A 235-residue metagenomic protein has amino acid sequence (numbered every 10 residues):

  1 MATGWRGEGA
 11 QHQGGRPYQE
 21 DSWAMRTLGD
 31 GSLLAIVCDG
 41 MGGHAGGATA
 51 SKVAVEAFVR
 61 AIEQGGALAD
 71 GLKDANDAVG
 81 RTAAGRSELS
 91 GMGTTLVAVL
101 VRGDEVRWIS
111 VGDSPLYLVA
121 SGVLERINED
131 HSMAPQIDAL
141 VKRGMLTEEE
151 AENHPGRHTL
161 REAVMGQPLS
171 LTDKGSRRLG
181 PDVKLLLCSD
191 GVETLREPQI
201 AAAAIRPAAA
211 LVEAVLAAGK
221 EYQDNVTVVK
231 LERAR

Functional and structural regions predicted by a protein language model:
M1-R235: PP2C/PPM-type serine/threonine phosphatase catalytic domain
